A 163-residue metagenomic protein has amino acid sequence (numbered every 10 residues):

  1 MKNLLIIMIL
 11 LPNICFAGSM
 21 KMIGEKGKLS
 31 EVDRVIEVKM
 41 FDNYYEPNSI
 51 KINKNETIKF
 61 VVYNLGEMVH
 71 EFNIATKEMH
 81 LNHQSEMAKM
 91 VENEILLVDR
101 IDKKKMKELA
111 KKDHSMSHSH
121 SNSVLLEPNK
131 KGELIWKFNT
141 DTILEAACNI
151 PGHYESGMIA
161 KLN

Functional and structural regions predicted by a protein language model:
L4-N13: Sec-dependent N-terminal signal peptides
G18-K26, Y44, L65-M68, V98-A110 (+1 more regions): Extracellular/periplasmic metallocenter environments
K28-T57, M116: N-terminal edge beta-strand
V32-R34, K54-I58, M68-H70, K130-G132 (+1 more regions): Envelope-exposed proteins and targeting segments
K59-Y63: Short edge beta-strand/loop segments characteristic of extracellular beta-sandwich folds
E71-A75: Beta-strand signatures of extracellular beta-sandwich domains
T76-N82, N163: Short edge-strand/loop segments of extracellular domains
Q84-M87: Outer-membrane beta-barrel and related beta-rich outer-membrane complex signature in Gram-negative bacteria
